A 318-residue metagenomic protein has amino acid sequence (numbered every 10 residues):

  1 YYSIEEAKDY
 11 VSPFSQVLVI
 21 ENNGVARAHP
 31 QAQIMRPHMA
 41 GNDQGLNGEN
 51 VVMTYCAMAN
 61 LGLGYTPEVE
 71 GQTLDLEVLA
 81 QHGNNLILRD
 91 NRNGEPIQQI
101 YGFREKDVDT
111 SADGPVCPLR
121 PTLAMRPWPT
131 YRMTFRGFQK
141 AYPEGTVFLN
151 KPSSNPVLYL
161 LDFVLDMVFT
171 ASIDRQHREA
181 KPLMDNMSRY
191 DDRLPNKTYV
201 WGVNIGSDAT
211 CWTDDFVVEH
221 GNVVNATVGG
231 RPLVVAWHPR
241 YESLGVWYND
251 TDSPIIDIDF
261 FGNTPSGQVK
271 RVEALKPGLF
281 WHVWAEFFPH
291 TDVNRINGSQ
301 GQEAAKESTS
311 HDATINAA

Functional and structural regions predicted by a protein language model:
Y1-A318: Mid-to-C-terminal functional-domain signal that highlights helix-capping/loop sites within ligand-binding modules
